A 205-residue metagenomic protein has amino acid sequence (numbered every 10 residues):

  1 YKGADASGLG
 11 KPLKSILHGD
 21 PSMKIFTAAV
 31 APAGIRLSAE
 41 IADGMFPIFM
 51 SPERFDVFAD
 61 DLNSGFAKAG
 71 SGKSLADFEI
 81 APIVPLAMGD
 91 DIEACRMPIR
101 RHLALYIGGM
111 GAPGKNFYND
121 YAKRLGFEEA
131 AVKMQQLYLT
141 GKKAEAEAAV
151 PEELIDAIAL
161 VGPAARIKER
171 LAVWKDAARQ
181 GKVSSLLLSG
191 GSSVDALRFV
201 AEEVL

Functional and structural regions predicted by a protein language model:
Y1-G44, I48-F78, V132-M134, K142: Internal, glycine-rich beta/alpha segment that forms the wall or movable "lid" of small-molecule/cofactor binding
A6, G10-L13, I83, K115-Y118 (+1 more regions): Generic secondary-structure boundary/loop-capping signal
G19-V30, L86-A87, I155-A165: Active-site mouth loops of central-metabolism enzymes
G34, M88-D90, D195: Short catalytic/ligand-binding loop motif for oxyanion handling, primarily in non-cytosolic enzymes, centered on
A39, D43, F49-N63, A67 (+3 more regions): C-terminal amphipathic alpha-helical "assembly" element that mediates oligomerization/partner interfaces or acts as
F78-I80, V150: Short acidic (Asp/Glu) and glycine-rich catalytic loops that position anionic groups and cofactors
A81-I92: Short, conserved secondary-structure transition motifs
